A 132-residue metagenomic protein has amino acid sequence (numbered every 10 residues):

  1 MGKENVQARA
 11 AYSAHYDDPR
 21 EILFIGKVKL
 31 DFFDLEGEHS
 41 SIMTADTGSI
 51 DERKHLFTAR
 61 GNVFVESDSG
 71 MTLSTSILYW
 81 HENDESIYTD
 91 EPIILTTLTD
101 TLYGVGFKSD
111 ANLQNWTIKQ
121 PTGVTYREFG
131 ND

Functional and structural regions predicted by a protein language model:
M1-D132: Mature-chain termini and adjacent capping regions
